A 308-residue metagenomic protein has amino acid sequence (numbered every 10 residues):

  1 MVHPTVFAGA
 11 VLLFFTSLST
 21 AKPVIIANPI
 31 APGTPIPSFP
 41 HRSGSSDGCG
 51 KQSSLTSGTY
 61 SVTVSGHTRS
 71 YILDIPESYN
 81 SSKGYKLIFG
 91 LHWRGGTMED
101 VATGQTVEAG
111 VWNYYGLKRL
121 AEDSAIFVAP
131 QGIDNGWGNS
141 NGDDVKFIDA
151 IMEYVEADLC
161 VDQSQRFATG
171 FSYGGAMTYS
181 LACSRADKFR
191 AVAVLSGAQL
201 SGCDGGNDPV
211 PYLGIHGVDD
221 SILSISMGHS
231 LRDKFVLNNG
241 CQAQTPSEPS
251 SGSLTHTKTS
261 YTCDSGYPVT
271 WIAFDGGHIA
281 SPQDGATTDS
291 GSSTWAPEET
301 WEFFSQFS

Functional and structural regions predicted by a protein language model:
V2-P4, F15-L87, A125, S140 (+7 more regions): A domain-start/cap signature at the N-terminus of enzymes
L87, L91-A157, G252-D264, P268-W271 (+1 more regions): Active-site machinery of serine-nucleophile hydrolases
W93-G96, E153-C160, C183-D187, D233-G240 (+1 more regions): Sec-exported extracytoplasmic/periplasmic mature domains
S172, A198, V218, D275-G277: Residue-level signal for short, function-critical loop segments
N207-Y212, S265-V269: Short, proline-enriched alpha-helix->beta-strand connector loops that line the catalytic pocket of alpha/beta-hydrolase
G214-H216, D220: Short beta-strand/loop motif that positions the catalytic acidic residue of the alpha/beta-hydrolase fold
I222-M227, S281: Conserved alpha/beta-hydrolase "acid-adjacent" motif
W271-S290: Active-site-adjacent mobile loop/cap segments within catalytic or ligand-binding domains
